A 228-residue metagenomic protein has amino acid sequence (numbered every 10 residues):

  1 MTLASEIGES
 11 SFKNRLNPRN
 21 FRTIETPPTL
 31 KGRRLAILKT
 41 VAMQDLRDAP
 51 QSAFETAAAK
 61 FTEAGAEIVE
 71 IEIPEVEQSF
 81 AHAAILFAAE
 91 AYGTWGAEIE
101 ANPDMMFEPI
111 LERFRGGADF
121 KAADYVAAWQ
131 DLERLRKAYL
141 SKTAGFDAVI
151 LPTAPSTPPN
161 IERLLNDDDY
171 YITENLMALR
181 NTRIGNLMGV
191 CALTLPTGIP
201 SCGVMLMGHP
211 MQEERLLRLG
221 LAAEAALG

Functional and structural regions predicted by a protein language model:
M1-V41, E55-A64, F120, V126 (+2 more regions): Structural helix-boundary/capping segments
N14, P18, R33-V41, I71-A84 (+1 more regions): Flexible, acidic loop-helix segments that line cofactor/substrate-binding pockets
L46-A53, K60, M177, R215: Conserved alpha-helical elements of sugar-nucleotide-dependent glycosyltransferases
L46-R47, F80, P159-E162, L216: Short glycine-/acidic-enriched loop or helix-start segments at secondary-structure transitions that form or flank
F61, W95, V149-I150, I199: Conserved hydrophobic/aromatic pocket- or pore-lining residues that grip, position, or stack substrates in active sites
P74-V76, P155-T157, I199: Conserved beta-strand edge residues that scaffold enzyme active sites
F80-T94: Charged, often glycine-rich, active-site loop that binds/positions anionic groups
G96-L187: Serine-dependent amide/ester hydrolase catalytic core
